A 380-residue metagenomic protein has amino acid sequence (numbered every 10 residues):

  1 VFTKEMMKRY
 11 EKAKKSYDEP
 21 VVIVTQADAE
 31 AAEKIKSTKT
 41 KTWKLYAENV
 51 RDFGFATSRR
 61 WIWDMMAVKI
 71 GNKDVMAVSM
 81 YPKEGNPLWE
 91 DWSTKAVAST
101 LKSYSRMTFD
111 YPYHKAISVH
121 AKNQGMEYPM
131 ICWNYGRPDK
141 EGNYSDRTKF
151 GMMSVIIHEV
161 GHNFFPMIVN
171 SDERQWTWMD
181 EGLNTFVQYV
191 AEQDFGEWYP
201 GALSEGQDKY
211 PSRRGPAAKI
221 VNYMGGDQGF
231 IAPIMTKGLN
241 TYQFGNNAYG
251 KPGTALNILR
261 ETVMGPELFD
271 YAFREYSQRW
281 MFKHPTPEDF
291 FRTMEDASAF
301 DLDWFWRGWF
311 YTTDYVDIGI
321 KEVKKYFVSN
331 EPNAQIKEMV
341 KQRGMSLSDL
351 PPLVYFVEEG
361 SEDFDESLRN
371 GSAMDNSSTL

Functional and structural regions predicted by a protein language model:
V1-P112, N246-N247, E261, W280 (+2 more regions): Acidic/His-enriched low-complexity segments
L45, V78-S378: Hydrophobic alpha-helical and helix-loop surface patches within well-folded domains that function as non-catalytic
M66, T379-L380: A short beta-strand signature
